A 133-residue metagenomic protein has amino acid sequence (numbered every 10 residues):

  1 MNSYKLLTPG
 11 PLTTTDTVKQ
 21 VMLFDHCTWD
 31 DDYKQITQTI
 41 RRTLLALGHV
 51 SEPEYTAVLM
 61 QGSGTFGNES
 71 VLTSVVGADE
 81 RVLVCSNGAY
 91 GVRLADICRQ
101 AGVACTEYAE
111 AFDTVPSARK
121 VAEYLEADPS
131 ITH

Functional and structural regions predicted by a protein language model:
M1-D31: N-terminal "arm"/small-domain region of PLP-dependent enzymes with the aminotransferase-like
V21-S70, S74, A89, R93-R99: Conserved N-terminal alpha-helix of the aminotransferase class I/II PLP-enzyme fold
E54, D79, I131-T132: A general structural motif
T56, A104-T106: Conserved beta-strand segments of alpha/beta enzyme cores
L59-Q61, Y108-T114: Short beta->alpha junction loops
R81-L83: Conserved beta-strand elements of the Class I
R93-A104, A111, A122-Y124: Active-site-proximal loop->helix
V115-H133: Active-site phosphate-binding strand-loop segment of PLP-dependent enzymes
